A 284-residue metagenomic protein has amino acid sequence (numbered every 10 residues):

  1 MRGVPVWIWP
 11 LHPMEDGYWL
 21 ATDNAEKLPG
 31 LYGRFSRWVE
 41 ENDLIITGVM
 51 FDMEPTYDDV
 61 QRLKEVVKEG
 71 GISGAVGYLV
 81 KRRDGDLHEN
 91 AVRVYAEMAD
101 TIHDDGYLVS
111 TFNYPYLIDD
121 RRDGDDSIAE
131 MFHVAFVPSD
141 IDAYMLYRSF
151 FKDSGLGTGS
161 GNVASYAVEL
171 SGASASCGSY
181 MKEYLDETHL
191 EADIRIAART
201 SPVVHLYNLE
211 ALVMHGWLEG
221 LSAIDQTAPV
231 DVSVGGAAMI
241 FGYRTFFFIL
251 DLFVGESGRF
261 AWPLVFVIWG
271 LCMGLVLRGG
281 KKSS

Functional and structural regions predicted by a protein language model:
M1-L44: Active-site-adjacent "subsite" loops/lids of carbohydrate-active enzymes
M1-V4, W38-I46, N90-S110, V137-D140 (+1 more regions): A structural motif corresponding to the C-terminal end of an alpha-helix and its immediate exit/capping segment
V6-P10, T47-D52, L108-F112, I141-M145 (+1 more regions): Structural recognition of the beta-strand scaffold that forms the well-ordered cores of secreted hydrolase catalytic
W7-M14, K81-I128, Y144-Y147, S165-M181: Aromatic-lined carbohydrate-recognition surfaces of secreted/lumenal glycan-active proteins
E15-A21, D58-R62, D119-R122, F151-G155 (+2 more regions): Extracytoplasmic/secreted cell-surface and envelope-processing proteins
D23-E40, R121-F136, Y184-I196: Short, acidic/polar
R34-D84, V204-L206: Active-site groove signature of glycoside hydrolases
A135-G280: Substrate-binding cleft of secreted/luminal carbohydrate-active enzymes
